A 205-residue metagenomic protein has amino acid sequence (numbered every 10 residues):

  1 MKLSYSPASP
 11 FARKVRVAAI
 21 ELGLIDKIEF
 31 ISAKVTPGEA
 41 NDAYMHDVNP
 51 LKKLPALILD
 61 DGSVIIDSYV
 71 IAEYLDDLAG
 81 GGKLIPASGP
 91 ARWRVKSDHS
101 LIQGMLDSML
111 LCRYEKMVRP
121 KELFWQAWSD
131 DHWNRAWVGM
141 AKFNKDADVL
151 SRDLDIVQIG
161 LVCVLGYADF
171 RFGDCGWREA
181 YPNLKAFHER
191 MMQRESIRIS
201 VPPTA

Functional and structural regions predicted by a protein language model:
M1-F124: GST-like domain detector, emphasizing the conserved glutathione-binding G-site in the N-terminal thioredoxin-like
I25, G82, C175-R178, R198: Short coil/loop linkers at secondary-structure junctions
D60, V162, P203: Conserved residues at the C-terminal ends of beta-strands
A72, D76, K96-H99, M140 (+2 more regions): Non-transmembrane alpha-helical segments in soluble domains of secreted/periplasmic/extracellular proteins
G80, D107, D148, S196-I197: Generic structural signal for secondary-structure transition and capping sites
G82-A87, R152, R198-P203: Short, hydrophobic secondary-structure boundary micro-motifs
I102-E189: GST-like fold's C-terminal all-alpha helical module
A186-S200: Charged phosphate-binding loop/patch that engages nucleotide di/tri-phosphates or the phosphate backbone of nucleic
